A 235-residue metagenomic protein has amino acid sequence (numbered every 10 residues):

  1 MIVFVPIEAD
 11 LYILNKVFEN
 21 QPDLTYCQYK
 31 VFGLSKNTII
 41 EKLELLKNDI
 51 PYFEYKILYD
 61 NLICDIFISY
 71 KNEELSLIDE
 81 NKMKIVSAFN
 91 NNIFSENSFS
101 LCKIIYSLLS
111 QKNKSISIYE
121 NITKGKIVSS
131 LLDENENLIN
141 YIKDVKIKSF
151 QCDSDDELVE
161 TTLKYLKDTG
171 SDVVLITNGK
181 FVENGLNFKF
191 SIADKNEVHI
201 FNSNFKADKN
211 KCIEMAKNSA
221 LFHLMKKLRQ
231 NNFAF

Functional and structural regions predicted by a protein language model:
M1-I2, I68, A220: Hydrophobic structural packing positions in well-ordered secondary structure
M1-L62, L77-I78: Accessory alpha-helical/coil subdomains and C-terminal extensions that flank or cap enzyme catalytic cores
A9, E73, T123: Glycine-/small-residue-rich active-site loops that bind phosphorylated ligands and cofactors
Y26, N61-D65, E183-N187: A generic structural signal for beta-strand entry/edge sites
V31-G33, I66-E73: Short beta-strand-to-loop capping motifs
N37-E41, D65-I68, I127-S129, D155: Short, solvent-exposed polar/charged micro-motifs at secondary-structure junctions
F53, C64-I66, V173: Conserved beta-strand core positions
S76-F235: Short alpha-helical segments enriched in small residues
